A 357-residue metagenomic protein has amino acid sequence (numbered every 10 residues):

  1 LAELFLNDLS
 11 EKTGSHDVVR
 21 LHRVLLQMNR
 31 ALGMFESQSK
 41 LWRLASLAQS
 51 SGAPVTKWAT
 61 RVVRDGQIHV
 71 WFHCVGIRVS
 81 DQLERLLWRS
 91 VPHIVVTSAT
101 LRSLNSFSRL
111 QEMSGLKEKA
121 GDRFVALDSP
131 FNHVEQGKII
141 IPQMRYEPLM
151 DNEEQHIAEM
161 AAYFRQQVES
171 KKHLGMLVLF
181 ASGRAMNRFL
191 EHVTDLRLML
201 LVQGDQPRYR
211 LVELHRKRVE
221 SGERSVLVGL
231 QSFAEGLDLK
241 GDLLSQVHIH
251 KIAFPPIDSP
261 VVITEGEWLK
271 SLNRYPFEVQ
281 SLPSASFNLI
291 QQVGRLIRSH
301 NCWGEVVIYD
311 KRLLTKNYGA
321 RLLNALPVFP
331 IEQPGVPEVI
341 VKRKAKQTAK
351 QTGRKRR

Functional and structural regions predicted by a protein language model:
L1-R357: ASCE RecA-like P-loop NTPase motor cores that couple ATP hydrolysis to mechanical translocation on nucleic acids
